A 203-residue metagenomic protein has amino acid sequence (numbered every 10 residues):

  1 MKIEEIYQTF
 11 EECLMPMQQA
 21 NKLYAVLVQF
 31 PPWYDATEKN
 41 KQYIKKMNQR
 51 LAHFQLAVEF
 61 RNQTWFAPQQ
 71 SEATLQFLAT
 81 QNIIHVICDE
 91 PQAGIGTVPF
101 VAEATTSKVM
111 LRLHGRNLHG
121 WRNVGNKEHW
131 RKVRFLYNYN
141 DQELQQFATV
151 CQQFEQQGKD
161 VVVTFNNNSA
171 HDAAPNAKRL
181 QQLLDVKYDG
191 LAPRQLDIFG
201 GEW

Functional and structural regions predicted by a protein language model:
M1-W203: Residues lining hydrophobic/aromatic ligand-binding pockets adjacent to catalytic sites
